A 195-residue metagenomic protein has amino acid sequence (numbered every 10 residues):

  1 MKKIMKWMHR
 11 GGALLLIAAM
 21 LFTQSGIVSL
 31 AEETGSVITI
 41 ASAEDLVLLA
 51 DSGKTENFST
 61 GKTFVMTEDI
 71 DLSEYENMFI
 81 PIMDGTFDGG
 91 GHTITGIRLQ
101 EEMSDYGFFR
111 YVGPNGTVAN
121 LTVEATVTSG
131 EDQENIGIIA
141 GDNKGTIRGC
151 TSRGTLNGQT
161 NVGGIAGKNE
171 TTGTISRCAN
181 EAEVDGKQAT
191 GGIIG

Functional and structural regions predicted by a protein language model:
K2-L15: Bacterial N-terminal signal peptides that target proteins for export
M20-S29: C-terminal segment of classical bacterial N-terminal signal peptides
S29-G195: Surface-exposed repetitive/solenoidal architectures
